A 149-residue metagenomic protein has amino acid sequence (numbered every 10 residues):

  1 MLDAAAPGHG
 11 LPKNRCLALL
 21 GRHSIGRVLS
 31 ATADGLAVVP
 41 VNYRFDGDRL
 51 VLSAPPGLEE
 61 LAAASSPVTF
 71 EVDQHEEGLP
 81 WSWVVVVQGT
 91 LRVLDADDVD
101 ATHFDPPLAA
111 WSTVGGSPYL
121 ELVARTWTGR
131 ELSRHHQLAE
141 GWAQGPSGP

Functional and structural regions predicted by a protein language model:
M1-G21, G141, G148: Extreme N-terminal tail/first-helix region
H9-K13, V51-A54, L58: Charged, amphipathic alpha-helical segments
G21-H23, G35-L36, V84, T113-G115: Short solvent-exposed loop/turn micro-motifs enriched in small/polar/acidic residues
G21-I25, A64-S65: A short, compositionally biased
H23-P55, F70: Short beta-strand segments
D34, L58-L61, H136: Short, surface-exposed beta-strand-loop junctions and turns on beta-sheet-rich folds
P55-P118, A124: Short, structured beta-strand-loop surface elements
P107-P149: Short, active-site-adjacent segments that bind or coordinate small-molecule cofactors and metal centers
